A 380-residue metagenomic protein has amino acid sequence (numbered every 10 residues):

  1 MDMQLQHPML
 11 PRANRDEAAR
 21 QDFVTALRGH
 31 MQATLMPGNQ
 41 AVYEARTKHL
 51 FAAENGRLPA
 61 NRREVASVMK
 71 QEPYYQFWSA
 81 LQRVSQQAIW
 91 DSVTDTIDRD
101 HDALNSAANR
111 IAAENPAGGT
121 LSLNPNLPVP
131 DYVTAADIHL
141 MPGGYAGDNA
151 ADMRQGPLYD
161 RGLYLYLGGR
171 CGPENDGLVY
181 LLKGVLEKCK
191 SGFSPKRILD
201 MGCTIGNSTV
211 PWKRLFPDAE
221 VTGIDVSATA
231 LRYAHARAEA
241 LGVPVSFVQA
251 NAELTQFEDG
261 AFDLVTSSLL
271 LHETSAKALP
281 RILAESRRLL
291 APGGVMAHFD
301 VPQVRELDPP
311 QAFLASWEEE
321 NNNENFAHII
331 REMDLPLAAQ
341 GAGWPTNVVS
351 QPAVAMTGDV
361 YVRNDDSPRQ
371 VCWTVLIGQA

Functional and structural regions predicted by a protein language model:
L5-R20, V24-G29, A52-A151: N-terminal auxiliary segments of SAM/dcSAM-dependent transferases
S194-T204: Conserved class I S-adenosyl-L-methionine
I205-P217: Conserved SAM-binding loop of SAM-dependent methyltransferases across substrates and taxa, primarily the Class I
S227-T229: Conserved SAM/SAH-binding beta-strand->alpha-helix loop
G242-L254: Conserved SAM-binding strand-loop segment of SAM-dependent methyltransferases
E253-V265: A short acidic, Gly/Pro-enriched loop at the edge of an enzyme's catalytic core that lines a small-molecule cofactor
P280-P292: A short glycine-rich, Lys/Arg-flanked "PGG" loop and its adjoining helix->strand segment in the class I
A297-D359: C-terminal alpha-helical "lid/dimerization" subdomain adjacent to the S-adenosyl-L-methionine
